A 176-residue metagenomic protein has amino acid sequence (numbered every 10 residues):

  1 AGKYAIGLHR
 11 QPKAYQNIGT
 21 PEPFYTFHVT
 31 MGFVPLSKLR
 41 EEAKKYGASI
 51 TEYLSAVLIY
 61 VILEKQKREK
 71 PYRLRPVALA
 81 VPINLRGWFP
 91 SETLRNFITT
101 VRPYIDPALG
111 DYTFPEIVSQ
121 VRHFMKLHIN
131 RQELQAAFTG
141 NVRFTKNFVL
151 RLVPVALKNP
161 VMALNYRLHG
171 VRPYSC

Functional and structural regions predicted by a protein language model:
A1-H28, V34, V81: Short amphipathic alpha-helices and their capping loops
V29-V34, K38-R40, L63-C176: Acyl-thioester-dependent acyl-group transfer interface
A43-I50: Alpha-helical hinge/cap motifs
I50-I59: Short amphipathic alpha-helical segments
